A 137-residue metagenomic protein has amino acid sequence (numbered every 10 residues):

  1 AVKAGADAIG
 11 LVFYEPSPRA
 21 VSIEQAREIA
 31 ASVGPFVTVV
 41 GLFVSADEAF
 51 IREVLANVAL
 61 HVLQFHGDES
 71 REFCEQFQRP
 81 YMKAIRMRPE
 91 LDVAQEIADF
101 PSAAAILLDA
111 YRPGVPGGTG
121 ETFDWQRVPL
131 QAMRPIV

Functional and structural regions predicted by a protein language model:
V2-V137: Conserved N-terminal beta1-alpha1 strand-loop-helix module at the mouth
